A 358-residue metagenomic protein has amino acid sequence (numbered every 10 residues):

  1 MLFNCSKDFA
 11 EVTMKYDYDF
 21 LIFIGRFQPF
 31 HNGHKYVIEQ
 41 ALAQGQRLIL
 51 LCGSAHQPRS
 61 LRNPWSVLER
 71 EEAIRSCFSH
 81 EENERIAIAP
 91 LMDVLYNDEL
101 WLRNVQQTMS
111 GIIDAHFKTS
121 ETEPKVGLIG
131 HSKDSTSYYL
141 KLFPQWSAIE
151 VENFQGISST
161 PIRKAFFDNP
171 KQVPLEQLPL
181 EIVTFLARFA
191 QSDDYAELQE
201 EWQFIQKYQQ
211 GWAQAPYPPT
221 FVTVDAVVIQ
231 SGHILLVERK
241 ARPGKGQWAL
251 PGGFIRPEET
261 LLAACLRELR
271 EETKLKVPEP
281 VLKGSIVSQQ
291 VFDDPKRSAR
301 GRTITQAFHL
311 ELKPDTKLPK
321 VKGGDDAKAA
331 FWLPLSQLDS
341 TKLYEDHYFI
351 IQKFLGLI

Functional and structural regions predicted by a protein language model:
L2-Y208: Nucleotidyltransferase catalytic core that binds NTPs
A43, S60, F167-Q203, K245-Q247 (+2 more regions): Nudix hydrolase/Nudix homology domain
Q206-L250, V277: N-terminal strand-loop-strand
I229, L266, K274-L318: Active-site segment of metal-dependent pyrophosphate-handling enzymes, primarily the Nudix hydrolase catalytic core
W248-E259: Short histidine-centered catalytic/ligand-binding loop motif
P251, C265, L269: Hydrophobic alpha-helical positions that pack around
